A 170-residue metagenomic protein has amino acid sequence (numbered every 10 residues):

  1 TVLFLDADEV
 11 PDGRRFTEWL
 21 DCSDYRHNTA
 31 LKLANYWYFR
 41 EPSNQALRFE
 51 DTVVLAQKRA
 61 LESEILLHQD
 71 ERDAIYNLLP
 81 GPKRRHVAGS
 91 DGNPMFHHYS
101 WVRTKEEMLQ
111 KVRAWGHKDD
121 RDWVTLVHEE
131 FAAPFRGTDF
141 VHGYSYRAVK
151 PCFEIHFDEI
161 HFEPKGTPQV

Functional and structural regions predicted by a protein language model:
T1: A conserved donor-nucleotide-binding helix/loop in the catalytic core of Leloir-type glycosyltransferases
F4, E9-V170: Catalytic-site signature of metal-activated, phosphate-bearing donor transferases, centered on the GT-A/GT-A-like
